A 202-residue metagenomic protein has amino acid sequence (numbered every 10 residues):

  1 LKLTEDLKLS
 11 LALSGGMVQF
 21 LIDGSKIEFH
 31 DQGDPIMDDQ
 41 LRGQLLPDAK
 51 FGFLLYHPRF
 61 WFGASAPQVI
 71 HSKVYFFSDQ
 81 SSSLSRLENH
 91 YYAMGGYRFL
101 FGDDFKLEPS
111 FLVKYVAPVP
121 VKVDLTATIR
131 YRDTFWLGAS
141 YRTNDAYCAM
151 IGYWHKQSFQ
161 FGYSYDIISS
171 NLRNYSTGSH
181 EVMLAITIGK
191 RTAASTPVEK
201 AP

Functional and structural regions predicted by a protein language model:
L1-P202: Subset of outer-membrane beta-barrel
